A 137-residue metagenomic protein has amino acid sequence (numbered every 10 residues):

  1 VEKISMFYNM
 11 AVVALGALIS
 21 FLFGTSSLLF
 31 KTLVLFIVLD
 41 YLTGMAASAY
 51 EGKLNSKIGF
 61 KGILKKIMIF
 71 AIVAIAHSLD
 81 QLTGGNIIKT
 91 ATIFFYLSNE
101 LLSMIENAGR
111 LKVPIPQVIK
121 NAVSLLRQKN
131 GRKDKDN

Functional and structural regions predicted by a protein language model:
V1-F7, S98-N137: Membrane-proximal cytosolic segments adjacent to transmembrane helices
N9-A14, K66-A76: Core segments of transmembrane alpha-helices that mediate helix-helix packing or line hydrophobic substrate/ligand
N9-K31: Membrane-helix boundary elements
S20, L33-G44, I69-H77, F95-S103: Alpha-helical transmembrane segments of multi-pass membrane proteins
S26-L33, N86-I93: Short, aromatic-rich membrane-interface segments at the entry and exit of alpha-helical transmembrane domains
L28, I37-I58: Membrane-helix boundary/interface segments in integral membrane proteins
E51-I72: Juxtamembrane helix-capping/reentrant segments at transmembrane boundaries
H77-I88: Membrane-helix boundary connector in multi-pass membrane proteins
